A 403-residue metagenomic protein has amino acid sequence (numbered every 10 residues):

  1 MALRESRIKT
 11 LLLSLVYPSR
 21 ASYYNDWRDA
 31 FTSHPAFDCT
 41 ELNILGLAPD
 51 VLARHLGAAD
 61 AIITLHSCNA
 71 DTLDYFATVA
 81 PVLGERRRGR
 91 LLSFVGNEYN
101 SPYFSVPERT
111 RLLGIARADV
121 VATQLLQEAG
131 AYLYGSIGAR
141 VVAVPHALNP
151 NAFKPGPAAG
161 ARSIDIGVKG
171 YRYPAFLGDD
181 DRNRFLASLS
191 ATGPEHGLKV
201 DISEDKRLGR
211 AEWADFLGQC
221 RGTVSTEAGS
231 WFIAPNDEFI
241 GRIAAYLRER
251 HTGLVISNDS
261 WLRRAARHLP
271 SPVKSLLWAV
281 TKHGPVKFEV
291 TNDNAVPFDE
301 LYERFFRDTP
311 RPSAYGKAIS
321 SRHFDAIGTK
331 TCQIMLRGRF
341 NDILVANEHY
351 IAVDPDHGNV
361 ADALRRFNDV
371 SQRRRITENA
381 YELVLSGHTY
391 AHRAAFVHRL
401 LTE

Functional and structural regions predicted by a protein language model:
A2-G138, A147-P155, A361: Extended catalytic core of nucleotide-activated donor transferases of GT-like folds
L3-P18, S22-I44, E212-E403: Catalytic binding pocket for nucleotide-activated donors in carbohydrate/polymer assembly enzymes
S22, F176-S188: A conserved mid-protein helix/loop that constitutes part of the nucleotide-sugar donor-binding site
H55, L112-G114, G209, F216 (+1 more regions): Structural alpha-helical scaffold elements that stabilize or flank donor/cofactor-binding regions in carbohydrate
L148-R162, G178, A211-E212: Acidic anion/phosphate-binding donor-loop and adjacent secondary structure in glycosyltransferase catalytic cores
G160-L177, Q219: Conserved donor-binding/catalytic core segment of Leloir-type glycosyltransferases
L186-I202, R250: A conserved nucleotide-sugar
V200-K206, N292-N294: Active-site donor-binding acidic/aromatic loop of nucleotide-activated sugar and phosphosugar transferases involved
